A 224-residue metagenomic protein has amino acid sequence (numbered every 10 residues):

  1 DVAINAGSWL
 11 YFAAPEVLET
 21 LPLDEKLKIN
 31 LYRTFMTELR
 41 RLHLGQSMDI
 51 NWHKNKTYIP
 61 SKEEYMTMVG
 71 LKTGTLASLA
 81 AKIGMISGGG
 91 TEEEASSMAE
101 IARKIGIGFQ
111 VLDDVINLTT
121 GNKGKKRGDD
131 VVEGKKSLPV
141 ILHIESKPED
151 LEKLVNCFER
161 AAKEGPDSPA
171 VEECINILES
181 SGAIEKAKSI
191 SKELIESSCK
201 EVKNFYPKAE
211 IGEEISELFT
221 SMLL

Functional and structural regions predicted by a protein language model:
D1-K153, E193, T220-L223: Mg2+-dependent prenyl diphosphate-binding active-site environment of isoprenoid biosynthetic enzymes
L21, E25, I105, K147 (+4 more regions): Residues at alpha-helix boundaries and the short loops/turns that link adjacent helices
K28-Y32, A95, S168, K188 (+1 more regions): Short, structured helix-loop boundary elements
F35, L39, H43, T73 (+5 more regions): Generic secondary-structure transition motif, activating predominantly at the C-termini of alpha-helices
L118-T119, I141-L142, N176, K208-I211: Short, intrinsically disordered/low-complexity patches at protein termini and at juxtamembrane boundaries
K153-V202: Mobile late-domain/C-terminal helix-loop "cap" segments that border catalytic sites or the cytosolic face
L194, K200, N204-L224: Short, amphipathic C-terminal "tail helix"
